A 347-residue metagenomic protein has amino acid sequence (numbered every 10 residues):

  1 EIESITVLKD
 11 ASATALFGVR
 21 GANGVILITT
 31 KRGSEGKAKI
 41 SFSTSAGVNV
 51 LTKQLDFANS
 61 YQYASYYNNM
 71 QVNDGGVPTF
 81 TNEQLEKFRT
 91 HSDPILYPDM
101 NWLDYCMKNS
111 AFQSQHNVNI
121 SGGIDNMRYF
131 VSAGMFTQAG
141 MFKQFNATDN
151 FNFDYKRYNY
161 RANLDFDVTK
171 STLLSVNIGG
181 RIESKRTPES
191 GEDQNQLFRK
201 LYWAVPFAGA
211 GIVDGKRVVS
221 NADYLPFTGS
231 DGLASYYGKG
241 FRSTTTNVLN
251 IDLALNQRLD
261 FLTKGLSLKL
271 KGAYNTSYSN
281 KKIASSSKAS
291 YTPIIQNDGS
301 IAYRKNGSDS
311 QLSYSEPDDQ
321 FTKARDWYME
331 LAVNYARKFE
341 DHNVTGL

Functional and structural regions predicted by a protein language model:
T6, S12-V248, A254-D260: Membrane-proximal, glycine/serine-rich, low-complexity loop/turn segments characteristic of large bacterial
F136-R157, T187-E189, T246-N250, D260-L347: Small-side-chain secondary-structure face that scaffolds active or pore-lining regions
